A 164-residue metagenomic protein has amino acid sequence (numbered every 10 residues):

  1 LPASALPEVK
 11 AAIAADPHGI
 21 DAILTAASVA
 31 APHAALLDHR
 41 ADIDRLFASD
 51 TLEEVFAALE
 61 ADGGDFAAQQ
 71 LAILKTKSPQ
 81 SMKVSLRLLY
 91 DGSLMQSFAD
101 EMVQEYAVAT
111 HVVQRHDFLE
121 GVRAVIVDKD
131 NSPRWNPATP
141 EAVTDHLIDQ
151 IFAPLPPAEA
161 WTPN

Functional and structural regions predicted by a protein language model:
L1, S85, V125: Terminal peptide-recognition signature
P2-K77, S81: Amphipathic alpha-helical blocks and their helix-capping loop/short-beta junctions
V9-A12, A58, L88, A124 (+1 more regions): Short acidic/histidine-centered micro-motifs embedded in hydrophobic/aromatic stretches that mark compact functional
P17-D21, V113, A153-P154: Short alpha-helix boundary/capping motifs
A58-A61, A68-A107, V113, D117: Substrate-recognition/cap regions that form aromatic- and gly/pro-loop-enriched pockets for small-molecule ligands
V108, H116, E120-N164: C-terminal amphipathic alpha-helical interaction region
